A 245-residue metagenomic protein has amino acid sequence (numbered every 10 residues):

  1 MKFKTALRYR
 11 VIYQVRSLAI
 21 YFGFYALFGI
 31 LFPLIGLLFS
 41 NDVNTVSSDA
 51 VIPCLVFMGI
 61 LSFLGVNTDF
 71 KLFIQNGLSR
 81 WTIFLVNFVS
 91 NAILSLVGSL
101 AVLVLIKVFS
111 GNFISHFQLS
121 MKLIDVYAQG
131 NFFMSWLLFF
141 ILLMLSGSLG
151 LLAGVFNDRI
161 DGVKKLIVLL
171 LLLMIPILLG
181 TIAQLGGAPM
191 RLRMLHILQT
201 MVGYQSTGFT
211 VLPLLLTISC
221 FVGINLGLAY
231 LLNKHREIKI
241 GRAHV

Functional and structural regions predicted by a protein language model:
M1-A19: Aromatic- and glycine-rich beta-strand/loop motifs that create alpha-glucan
L7, V66-A92: Helix-loop-helix units of permease transmembrane domains in multi-pass membrane transporters, especially ABC
R16-L37, A50-L61, I167-G180: Hydrophobic alpha-helical transmembrane segments of multi-pass membrane transport/permease proteins
F32-C54, S90-I160: Secretory targeting signals
G36, V104-L138, R159-R242: Terminal transmembrane helical anchor/hairpin motif
V56-T68, G98, L142-L149, T217-L228: Hydrophobic cores of alpha-helical transmembrane segments in multi-pass inner/ER membrane proteins, independent
I74, L78-T82, G154-K164: Membrane-interface helix-boundary motifs at transmembrane edges
